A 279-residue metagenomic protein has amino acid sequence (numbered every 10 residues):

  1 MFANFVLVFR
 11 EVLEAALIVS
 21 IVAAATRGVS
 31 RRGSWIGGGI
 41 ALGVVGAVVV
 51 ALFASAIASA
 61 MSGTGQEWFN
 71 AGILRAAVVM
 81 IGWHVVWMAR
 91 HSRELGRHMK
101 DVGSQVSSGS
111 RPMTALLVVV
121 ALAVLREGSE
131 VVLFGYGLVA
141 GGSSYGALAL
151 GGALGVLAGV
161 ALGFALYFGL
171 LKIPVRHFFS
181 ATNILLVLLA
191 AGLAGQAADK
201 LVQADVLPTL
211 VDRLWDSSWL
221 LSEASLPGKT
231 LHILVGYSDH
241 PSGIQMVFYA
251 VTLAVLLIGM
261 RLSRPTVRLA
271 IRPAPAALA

Functional and structural regions predicted by a protein language model:
M1-A279: Multi-pass alpha-helical transmembrane bundle typical of ion/small-solute transporters and intramembrane aspartyl
